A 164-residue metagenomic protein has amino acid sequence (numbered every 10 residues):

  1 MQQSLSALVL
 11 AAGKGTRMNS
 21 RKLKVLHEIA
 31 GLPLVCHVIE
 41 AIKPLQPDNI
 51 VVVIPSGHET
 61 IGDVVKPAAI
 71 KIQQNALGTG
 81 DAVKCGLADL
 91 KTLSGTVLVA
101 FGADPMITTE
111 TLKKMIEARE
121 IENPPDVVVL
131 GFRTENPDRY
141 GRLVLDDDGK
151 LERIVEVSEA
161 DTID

Functional and structural regions predicted by a protein language model:
M1-R21: N-terminal nucleotide-binding beta1-loop-alpha1 segment
M1-S6, E28, L32-E117, E122 (+1 more regions): Conserved N-terminal catalytic core of the sugar/cofactor nucleotidyltransferase
A11, I54, F101, G131-F132: Short beta-strand/turn micro-motifs composed of small residues that flank or help shape donor/cofactor-binding pockets
T16, K24, E59, D126: Glycine-centered loop/turn positions within well-structured domains that cap or flank conserved ligand/cofactor-binding
S20-R21, A100, D164: Short glycine-enriched loop/turn motifs at secondary-structure junctions
K24-V25, G141: Extracytoplasmic/periplasmic beta-strand context in beta-sandwich domains, especially the cupredoxin/COX2 CuA-binding
K66, I107-D164: Conserved core of the sugar-phosphate nucleotidyltransferase
